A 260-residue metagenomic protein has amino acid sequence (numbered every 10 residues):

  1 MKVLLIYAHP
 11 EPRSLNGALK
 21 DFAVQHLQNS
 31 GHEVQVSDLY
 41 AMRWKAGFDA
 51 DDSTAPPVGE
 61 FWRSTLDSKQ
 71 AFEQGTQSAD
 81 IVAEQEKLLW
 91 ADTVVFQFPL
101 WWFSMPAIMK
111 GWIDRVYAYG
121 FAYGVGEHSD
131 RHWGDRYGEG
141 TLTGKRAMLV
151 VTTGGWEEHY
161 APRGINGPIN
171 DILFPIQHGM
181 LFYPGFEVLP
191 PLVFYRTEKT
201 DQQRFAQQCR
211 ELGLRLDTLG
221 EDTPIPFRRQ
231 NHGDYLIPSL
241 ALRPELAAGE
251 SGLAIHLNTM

Functional and structural regions predicted by a protein language model:
M1-F98, W102-V125, R210-M260: N-terminal beta1-alpha1-beta2 submodule of the flavodoxin-like/Rossmannoid cofactor-binding fold
L4-I6, Q35-S37, M148-V150, L189-L192: Hydrophobic/aromatic beta-strand patches that form the interior of the parallel beta-sheet core in alpha/beta enzyme
S30, W90-A91, K145, G179-E187: A structural motif corresponding to the C-terminal end of an alpha-helix and its immediate exit/capping segment
S37-W44, F186-Q203: Short connector loops at secondary-structure junctions
A46-D51, Y160-P162, Q203: Short aromatic-enriched loop/helix-cap "lid" or pocket-rim segments at secondary-structure transitions that line
Y119-G124, E157, F186-P190: Short, structured loop/turn "capping" segments at alpha-beta junctions
G124-F182: Short, glycine-/small-residue-rich phosphate/pyrophosphate-handling segment
F174, G179-P190, F194, T218: Oxidoreductase and adenylate-handling cofactor-binding alpha/beta cores
